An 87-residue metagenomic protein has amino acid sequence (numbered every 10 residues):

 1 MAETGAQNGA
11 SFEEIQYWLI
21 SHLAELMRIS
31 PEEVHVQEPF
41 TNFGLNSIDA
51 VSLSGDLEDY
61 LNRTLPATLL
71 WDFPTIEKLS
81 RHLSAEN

Functional and structural regions predicted by a protein language model:
M1-N87: Flexible, low-complexity inter-domain linkers and amphipathic docking helices that mediate domain-domain
